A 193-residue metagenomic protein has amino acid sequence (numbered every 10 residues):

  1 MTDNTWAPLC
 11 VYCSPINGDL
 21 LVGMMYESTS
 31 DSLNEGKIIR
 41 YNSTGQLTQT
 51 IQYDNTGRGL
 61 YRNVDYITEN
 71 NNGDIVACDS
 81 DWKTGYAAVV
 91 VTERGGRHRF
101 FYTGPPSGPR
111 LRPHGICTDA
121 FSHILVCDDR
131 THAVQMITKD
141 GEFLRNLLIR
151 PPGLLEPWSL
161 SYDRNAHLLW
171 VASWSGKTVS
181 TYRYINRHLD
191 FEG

Functional and structural regions predicted by a protein language model:
M1-G193: Eukaryotic scaffold repeat domains enriched in small/polar residues
